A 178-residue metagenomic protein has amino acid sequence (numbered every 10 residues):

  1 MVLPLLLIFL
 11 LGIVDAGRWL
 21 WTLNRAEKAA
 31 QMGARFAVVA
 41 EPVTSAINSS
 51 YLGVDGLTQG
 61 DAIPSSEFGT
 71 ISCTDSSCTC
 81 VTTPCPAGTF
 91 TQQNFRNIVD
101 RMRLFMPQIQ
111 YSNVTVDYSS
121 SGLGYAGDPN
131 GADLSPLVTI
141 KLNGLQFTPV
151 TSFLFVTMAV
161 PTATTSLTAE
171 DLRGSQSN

Functional and structural regions predicted by a protein language model:
M1-L3, L23-N24, A30: Short intrinsically disordered, low-complexity coil segments enriched in acidic
M1-R18: N-terminal single-pass transmembrane signal-anchor helix
F9, V14, E27-A30, A34: Hydrophobic alpha-helical segments
F9, W21-R25, T157: Residues at the start of alpha-helices and the adjacent loop-to-helix junctions
R18-E27, P42: Membrane-proximal amphipathic alpha-helices that sit immediately adjacent to an N-terminal transmembrane/signal-anchor
Q31-N178: Short, conserved structural patches
